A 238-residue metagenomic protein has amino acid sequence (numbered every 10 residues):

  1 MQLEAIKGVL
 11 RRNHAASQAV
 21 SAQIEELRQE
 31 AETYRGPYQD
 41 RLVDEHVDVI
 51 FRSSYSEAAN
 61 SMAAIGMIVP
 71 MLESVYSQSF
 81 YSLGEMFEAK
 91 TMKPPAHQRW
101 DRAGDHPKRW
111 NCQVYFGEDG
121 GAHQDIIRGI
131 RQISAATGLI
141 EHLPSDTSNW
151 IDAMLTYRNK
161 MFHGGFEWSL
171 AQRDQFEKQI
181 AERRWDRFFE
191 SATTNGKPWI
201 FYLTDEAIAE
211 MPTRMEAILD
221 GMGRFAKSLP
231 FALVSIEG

Functional and structural regions predicted by a protein language model:
M1-R99, F176-G238: Extended intrinsically disordered or low-complexity regions, especially N/C-terminal cytosolic tails and loops, rather
G84-I180, S191, N195-P198: Flexible secondary-structure boundary motifs
